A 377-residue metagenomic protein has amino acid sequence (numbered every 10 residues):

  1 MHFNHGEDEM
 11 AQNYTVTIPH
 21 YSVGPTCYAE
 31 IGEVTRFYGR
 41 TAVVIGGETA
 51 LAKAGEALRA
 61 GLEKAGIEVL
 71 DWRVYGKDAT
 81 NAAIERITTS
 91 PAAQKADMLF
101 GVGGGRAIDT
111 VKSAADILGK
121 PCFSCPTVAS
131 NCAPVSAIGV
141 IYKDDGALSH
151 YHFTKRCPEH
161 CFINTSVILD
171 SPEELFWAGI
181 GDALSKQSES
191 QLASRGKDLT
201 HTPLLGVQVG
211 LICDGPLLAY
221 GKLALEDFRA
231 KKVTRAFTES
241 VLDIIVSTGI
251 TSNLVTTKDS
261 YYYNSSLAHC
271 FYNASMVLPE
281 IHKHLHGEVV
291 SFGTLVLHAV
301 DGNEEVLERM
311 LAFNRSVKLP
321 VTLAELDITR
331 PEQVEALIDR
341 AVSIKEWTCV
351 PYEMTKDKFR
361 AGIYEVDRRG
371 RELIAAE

Functional and structural regions predicted by a protein language model:
H2-D97, L323: ATP/NTP phosphate-donor binding region
F3-E7, Y14, C27-E30, N303-E377: C-terminal charged capping/lid subdomain of soluble metabolic enzymes
P19, D116-G210: A glycine/threonine-rich phosphate-anchoring loop and its flanking beta-alpha core in nucleotide/phosphate-binding
Y28, L51-G55, R106-K112, N131-V135: Short glycine/serine/threonine-rich phosphate/pyrophosphate-binding segments that cradle anionic phosphate groups
R36, E63, I67, A92 (+13 more regions): Generic secondary-structure signature for well-ordered alpha-helical cores
P91-A129: A short, small-residue-rich loop immediately preceding and capping a beta-strand
T200-A312: Active-site segments that bind and position negatively charged phosphate/pyrophosphate groups
